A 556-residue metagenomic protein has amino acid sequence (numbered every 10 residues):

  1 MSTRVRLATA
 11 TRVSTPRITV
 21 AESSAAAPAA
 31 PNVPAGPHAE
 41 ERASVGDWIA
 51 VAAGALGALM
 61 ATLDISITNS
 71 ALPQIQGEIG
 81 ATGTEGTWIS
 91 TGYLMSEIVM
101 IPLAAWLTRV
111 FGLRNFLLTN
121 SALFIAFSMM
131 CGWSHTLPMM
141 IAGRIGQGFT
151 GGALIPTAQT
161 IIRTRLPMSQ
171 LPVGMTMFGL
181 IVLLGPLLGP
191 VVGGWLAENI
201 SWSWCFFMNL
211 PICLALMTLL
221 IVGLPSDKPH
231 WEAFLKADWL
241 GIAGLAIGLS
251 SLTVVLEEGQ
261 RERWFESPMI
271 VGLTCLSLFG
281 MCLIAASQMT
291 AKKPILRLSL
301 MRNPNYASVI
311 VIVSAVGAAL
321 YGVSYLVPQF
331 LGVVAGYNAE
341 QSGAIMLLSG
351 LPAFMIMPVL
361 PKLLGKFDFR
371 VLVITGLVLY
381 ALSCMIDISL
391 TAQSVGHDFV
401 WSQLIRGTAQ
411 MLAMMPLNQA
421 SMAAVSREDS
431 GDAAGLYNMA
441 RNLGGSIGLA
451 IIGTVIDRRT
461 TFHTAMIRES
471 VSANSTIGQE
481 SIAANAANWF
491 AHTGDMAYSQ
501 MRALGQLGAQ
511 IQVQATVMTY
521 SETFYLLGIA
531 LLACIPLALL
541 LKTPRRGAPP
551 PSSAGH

Functional and structural regions predicted by a protein language model:
S2-L63: Cytosolic juxtamembrane N-terminal segment immediately preceding the first transmembrane helix of multi-pass
S23-G36, E40, E85, A215 (+2 more regions): Hydrophobic transmembrane architecture of multi-pass small-molecule transporters
V45-L123, S128, G132, P138-M140 (+8 more regions): Transmembrane core module of solute transporters
Q147, G151-L180: Cytoplasmic helix-loop-helix junction between adjacent transmembrane helices in 12-TM secondary transporters
P156, M177, V182, P186-G194 (+4 more regions): Glycine/proline-centered helix-kink
L187-L188, V323, F399-A483: Small-residue-rich alpha-helical segments with characteristic i,i+4
F206-L220, L245, L273-S277, E522-L539: Symmetry-related core transmembrane helices of the 12-TM Major Facilitator Superfamily/SLC fold
T218-L235, A286-I295, L540-P549: Helix-loop junctions on the cytosolic side of multi-pass membrane transporters, especially the intracellular loop
